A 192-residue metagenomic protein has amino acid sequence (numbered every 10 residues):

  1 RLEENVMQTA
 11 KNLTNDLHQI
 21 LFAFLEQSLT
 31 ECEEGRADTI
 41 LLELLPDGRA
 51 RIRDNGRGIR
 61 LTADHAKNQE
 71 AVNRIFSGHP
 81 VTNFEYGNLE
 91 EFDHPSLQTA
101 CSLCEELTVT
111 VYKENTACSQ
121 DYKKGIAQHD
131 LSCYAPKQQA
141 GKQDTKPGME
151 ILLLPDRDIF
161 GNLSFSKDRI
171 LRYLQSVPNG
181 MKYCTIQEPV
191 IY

Functional and structural regions predicted by a protein language model:
R1-A10, L45, Q69, G141-G148: Flexible hinge/switch segments at interdomain interfaces of large molecular machines
R1-T30, H65, R74: Bergerat-fold GHKL ATPase/HATPase_c domain
E3-K11, N55, E90, R157: A near-ubiquitous, low-amplitude feature marking generic local secondary-structure context
C32-R36: A short, flexible helix-to-loop-to-beta junction within the catalytic ATP-binding CA
D38-L44: A conserved short beta-strand within the histidine kinase catalytic ATPase domain
R49-R51, G58-H65, A71, T82-Y192: GHKL-type ATPase core
I75-H79: N-terminal pre-Walker A segment at the start of P-loop NTPase domains
